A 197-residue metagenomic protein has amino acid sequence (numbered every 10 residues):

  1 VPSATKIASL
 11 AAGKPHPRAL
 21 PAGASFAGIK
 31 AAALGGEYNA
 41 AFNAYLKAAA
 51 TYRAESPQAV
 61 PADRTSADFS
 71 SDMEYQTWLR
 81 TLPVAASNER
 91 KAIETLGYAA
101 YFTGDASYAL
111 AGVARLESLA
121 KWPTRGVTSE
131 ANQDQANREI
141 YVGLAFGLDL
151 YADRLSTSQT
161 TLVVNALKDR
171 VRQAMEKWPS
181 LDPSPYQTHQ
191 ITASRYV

Functional and structural regions predicted by a protein language model:
V1-Q76: Low-complexity, Ser/Thr/Pro/Gly-enriched N-terminal "stalk/linker" regions
F42, S66, L79-V197: Aromatic-lined, polymer-binding surfaces characteristic of secreted/periplasmic polysaccharide-degrading enzymes
